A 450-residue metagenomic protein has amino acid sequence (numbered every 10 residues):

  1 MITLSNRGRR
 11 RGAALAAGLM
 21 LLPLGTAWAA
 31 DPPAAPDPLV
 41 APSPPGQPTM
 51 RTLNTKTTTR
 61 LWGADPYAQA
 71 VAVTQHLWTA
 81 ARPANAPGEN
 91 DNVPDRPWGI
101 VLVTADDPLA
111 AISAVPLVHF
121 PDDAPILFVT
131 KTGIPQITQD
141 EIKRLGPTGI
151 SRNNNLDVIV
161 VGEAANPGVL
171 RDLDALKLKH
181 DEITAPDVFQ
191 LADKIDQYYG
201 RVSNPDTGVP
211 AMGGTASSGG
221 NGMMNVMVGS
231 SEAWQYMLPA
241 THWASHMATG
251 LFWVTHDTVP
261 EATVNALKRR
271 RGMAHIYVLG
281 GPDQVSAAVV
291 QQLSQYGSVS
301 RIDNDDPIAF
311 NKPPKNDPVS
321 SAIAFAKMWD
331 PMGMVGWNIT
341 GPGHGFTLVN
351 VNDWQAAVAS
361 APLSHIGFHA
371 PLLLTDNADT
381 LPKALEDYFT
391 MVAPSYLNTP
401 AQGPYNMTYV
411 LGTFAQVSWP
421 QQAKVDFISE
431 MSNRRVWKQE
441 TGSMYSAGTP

Functional and structural regions predicted by a protein language model:
L4-L15: Bacterial N-terminal signal peptides that target proteins for export
A16-A17, A27: Cleavable N-terminal signal peptides
M20-L21, Y236: Intrinsically disordered, low-complexity regions enriched in Ser/Pro/Gly/Gln/His and often acidic
L22-A29: C-terminal segment of classical bacterial N-terminal signal peptides
D31-P450: Extracellular glycan-binding segments that recognize GlcNAc-based cell-wall polysaccharides
